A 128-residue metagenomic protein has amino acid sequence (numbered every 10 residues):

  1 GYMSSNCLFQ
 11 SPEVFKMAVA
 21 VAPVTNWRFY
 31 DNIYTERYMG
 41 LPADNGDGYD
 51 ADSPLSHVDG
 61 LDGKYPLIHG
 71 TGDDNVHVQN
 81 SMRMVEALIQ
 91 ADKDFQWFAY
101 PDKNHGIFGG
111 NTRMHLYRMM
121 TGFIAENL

Functional and structural regions predicted by a protein language model:
G1-L128: Active-site-proximal cap/loop segments of hydrolase catalytic domains
